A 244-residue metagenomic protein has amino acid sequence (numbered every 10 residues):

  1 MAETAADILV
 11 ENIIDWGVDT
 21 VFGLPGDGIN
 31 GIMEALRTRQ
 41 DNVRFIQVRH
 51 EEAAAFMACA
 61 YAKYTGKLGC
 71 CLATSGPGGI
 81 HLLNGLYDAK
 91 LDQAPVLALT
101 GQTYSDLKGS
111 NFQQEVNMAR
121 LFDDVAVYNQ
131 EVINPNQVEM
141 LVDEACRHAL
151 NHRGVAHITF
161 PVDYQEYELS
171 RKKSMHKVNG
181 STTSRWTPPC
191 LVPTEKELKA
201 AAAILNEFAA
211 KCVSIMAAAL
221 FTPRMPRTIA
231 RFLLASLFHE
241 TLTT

Functional and structural regions predicted by a protein language model:
M1-T244: N-terminal alpha/beta PP-like core and its mobile active-site loop of ThDP/TPP-dependent enzymes
